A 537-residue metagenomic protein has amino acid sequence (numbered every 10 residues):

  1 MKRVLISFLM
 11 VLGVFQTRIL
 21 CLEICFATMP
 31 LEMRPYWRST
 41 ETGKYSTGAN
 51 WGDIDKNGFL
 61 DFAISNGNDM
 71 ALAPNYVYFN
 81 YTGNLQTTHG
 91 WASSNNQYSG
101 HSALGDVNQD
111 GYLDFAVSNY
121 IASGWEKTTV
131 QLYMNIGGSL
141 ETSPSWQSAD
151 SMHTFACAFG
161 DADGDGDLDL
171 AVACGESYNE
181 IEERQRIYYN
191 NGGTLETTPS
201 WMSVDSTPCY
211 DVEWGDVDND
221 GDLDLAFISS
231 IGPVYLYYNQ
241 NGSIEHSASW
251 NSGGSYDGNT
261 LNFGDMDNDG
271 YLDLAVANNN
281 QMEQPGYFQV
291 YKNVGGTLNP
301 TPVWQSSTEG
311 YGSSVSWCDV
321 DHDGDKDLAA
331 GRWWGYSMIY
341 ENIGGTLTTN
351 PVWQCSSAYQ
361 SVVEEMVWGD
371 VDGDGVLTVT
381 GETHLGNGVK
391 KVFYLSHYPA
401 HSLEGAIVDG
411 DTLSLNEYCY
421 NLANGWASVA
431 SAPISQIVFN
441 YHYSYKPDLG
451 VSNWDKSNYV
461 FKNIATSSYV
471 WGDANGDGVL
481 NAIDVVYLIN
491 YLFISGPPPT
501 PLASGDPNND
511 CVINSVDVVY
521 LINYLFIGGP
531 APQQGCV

Functional and structural regions predicted by a protein language model:
L22-K44, Y78-Q97, M134-M152, Y189-T207 (+5 more regions): Blade-edge motifs of beta-propeller repeat domains
T47-I54, G100-V107, F155-A162, Y210-V217 (+4 more regions): Beta-propeller blade termini
G58-I64, G111-L113, G166-L168, V172 (+7 more regions): Glycine-aliphatic tripeptides that mark coil-to-beta-strand junctions in extracellular and membrane proteins
F62-N66, F115-N119, L170-C174, L225-S229 (+5 more regions): Hydrophobic beta-strand segments that make up the repeating blades of beta-propeller and related beta-repeat
N68-A71, Y120-W125, E176-E180, I231-G232 (+3 more regions): Short glycine/acidic-enriched loop and turn motifs that connect beta-strands
V367-D374, Y445-S467: Blade-level signature of beta-propeller repeat domains, shared across WD40, Kelch, NHL, RCC1 and BNR/Asp-box propellers
L377-Y443: Extended beta-strand solenoid/passenger and fiber regions
T466-V537: Cellulosome-associated attachment modules in secreted, modular CAZymes
